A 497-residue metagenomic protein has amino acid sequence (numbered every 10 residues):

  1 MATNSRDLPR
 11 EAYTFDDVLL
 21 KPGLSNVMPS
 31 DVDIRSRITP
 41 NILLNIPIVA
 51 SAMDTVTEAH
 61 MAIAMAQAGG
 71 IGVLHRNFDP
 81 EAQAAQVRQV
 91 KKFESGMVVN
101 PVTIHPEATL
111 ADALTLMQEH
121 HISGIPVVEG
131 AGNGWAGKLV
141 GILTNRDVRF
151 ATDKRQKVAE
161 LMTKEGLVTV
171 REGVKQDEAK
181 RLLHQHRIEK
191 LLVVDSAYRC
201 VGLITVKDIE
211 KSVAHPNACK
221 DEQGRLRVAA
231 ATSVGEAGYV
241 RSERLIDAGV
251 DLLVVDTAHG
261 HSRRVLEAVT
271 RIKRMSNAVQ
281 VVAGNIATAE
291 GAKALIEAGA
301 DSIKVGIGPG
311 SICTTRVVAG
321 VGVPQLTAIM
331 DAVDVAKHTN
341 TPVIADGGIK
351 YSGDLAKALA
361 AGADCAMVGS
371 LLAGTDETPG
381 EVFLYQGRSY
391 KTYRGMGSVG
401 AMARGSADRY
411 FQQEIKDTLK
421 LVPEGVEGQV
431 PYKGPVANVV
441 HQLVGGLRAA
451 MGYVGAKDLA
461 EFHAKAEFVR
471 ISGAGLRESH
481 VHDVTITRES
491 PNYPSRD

Functional and structural regions predicted by a protein language model:
M1-L24, I104-H105, R171, R181 (+4 more regions): Alpha/beta catalytic cores of nucleotide-metabolism and tRNA/nucleoside-modifying enzymes
M28-L44, S51-M53, A82-I122, V127-G130 (+4 more regions): Bateman/CBS regulatory modules and CBS-like beta-alpha motifs in cytosolic regions of diverse proteins
S30, D79-R88, A136, T152-R155 (+7 more regions): Active-site-adjacent beta->alpha loops and helix N-cap segments on the catalytic face of soluble alpha/beta enzymes
L43-A50, G96-P101, D221-A231, R271-A287 (+2 more regions): Short beta-strand/loop segments at the ligand-binding rim of alpha/beta enzyme cores
H60-I63, V240-A248, V281, A287-V305 (+2 more regions): Catalytic cores of alpha/beta
Q67-A82, V250-S262, D301-A319, I349-F383: Glycine-rich phosphate-binding active-site loops on the catalytic face of alpha/beta enzymes
V73-N77, V102-I104, G124-V128, T169-V170 (+6 more regions): Catalytic beta/alpha-barrel core
R76-V90, V127, A136-V148, T152 (+4 more regions): Terminal amphipathic helices with adjacent charged low-complexity linkers/tails
